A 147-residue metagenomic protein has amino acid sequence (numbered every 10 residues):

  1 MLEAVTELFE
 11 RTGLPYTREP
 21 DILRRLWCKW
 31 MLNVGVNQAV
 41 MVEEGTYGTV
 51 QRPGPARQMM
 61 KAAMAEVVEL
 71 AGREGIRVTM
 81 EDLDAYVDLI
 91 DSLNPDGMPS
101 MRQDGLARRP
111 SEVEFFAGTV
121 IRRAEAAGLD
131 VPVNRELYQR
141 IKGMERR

Functional and structural regions predicted by a protein language model:
M1-E81: Internal alpha-helical scaffold of NAD(P)-dependent oxidoreductase catalytic cores
E10, T49, R57-R147: NAD(P)-dependent Rossmann-like dehydrogenase/reductase catalytic/cofactor-binding core
